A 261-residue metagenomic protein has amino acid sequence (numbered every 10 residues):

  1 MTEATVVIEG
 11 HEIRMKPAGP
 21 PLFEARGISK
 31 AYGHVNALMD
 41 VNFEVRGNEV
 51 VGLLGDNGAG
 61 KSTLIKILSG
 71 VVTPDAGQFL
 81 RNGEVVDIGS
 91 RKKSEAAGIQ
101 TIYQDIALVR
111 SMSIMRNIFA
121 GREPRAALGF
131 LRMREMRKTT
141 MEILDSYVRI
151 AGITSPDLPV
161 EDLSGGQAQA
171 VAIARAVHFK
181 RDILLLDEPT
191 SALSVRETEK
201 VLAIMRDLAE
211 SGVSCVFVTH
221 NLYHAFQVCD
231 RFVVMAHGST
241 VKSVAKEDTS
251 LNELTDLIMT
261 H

Functional and structural regions predicted by a protein language model:
E3-H261: Glycine-rich phosphate-binding loops of nucleotide-dependent enzymes
